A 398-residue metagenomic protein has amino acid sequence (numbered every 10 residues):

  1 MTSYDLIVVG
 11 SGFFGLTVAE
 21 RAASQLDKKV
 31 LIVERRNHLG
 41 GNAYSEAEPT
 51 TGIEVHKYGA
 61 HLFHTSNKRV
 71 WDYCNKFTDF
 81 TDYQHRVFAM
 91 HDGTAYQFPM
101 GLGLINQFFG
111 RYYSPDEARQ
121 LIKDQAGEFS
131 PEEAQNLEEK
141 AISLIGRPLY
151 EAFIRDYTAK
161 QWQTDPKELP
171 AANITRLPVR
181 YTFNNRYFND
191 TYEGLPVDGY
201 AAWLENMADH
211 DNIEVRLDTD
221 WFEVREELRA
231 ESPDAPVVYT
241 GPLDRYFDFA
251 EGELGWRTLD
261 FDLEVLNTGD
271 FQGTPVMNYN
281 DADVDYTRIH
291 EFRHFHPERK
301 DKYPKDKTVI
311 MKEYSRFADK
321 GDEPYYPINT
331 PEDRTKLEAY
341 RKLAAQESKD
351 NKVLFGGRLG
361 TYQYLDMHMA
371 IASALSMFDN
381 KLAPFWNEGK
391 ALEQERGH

Functional and structural regions predicted by a protein language model:
T2-F14, L31: Beta1/beta-strand and adjacent pyrophosphate-binding region of the FAD-binding site in flavoprotein oxidoreductases
I7, E20-P49: Glycine-rich FAD pyrophosphate-binding loop
T17: Short alpha-helical segment within the catalytic ATP-binding CA
E20, S24, D209, S376-D379 (+1 more regions): Short, well-ordered alpha-helices that flank and scaffold nucleotide-derived cofactor binding pockets
Q25, T219-Q346: Mid-domain catalytic core of redox enzymes that form a hydrophobic substrate pocket/lid adjacent to a catalytic redox
T50-G127: Dinucleotide-binding Rossmann-like beta1-alpha1 core, especially the glycine-rich loop that anchors the ADP
D92-Q97, L102-P236: Active-site/ligand-binding neighborhood in enzyme catalytic cores
E323-H398: C-terminal catalytic lobe of FAD-dependent flavoproteins
